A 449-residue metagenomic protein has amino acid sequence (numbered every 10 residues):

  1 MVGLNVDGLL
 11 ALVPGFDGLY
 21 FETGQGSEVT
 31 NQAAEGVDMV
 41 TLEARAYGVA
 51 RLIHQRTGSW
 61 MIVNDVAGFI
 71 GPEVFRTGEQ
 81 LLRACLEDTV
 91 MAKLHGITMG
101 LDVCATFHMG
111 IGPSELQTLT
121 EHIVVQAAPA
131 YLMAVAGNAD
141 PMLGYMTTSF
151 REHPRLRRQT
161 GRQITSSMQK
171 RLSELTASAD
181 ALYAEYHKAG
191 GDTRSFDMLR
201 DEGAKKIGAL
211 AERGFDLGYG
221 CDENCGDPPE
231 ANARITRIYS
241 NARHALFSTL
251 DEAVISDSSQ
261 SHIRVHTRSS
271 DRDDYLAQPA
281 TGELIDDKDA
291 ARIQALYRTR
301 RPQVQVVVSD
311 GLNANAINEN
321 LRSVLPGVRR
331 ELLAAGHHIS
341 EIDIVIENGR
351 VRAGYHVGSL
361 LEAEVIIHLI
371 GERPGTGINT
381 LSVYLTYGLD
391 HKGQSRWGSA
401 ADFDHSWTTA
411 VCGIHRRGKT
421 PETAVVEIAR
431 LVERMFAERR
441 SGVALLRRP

Functional and structural regions predicted by a protein language model:
M1-I123, A127-A136, P141-Y145: Catalytic alpha/beta core domains of metabolic enzymes, predominantly
G15-F16, G58-V63, G96-G100, T165-Q169 (+2 more regions): Flexible, glycine/charged-enriched surface loops at secondary-structure junctions
Q32, T41, V49, Q55 (+1 more regions): C-terminal functional extensions of proteins
D102-M109, R330-L361: Active-site rim loops that border cofactor/substrate pockets in soluble metabolic enzymes
M133-A134, Y355-T386: Glycine-rich phosphate-binding loop
M146-K206: Extended, intrinsically disordered, low-complexity segments
G218-R298, M435: N-terminal low-complexity, intrinsically disordered segments
A314-G336: Glycine-rich phosphate/diphosphate-binding loop of Rossmann-like nucleotide-binding domains
